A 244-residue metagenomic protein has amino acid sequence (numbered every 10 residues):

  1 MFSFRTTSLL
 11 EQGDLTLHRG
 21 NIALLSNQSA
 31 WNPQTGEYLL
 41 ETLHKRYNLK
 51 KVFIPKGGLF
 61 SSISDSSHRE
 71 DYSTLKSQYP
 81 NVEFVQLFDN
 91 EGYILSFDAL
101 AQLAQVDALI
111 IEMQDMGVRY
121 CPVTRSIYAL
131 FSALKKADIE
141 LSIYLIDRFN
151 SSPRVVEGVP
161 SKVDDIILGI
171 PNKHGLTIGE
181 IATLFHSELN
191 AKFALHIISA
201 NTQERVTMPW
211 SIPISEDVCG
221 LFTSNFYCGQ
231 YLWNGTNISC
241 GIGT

Functional and structural regions predicted by a protein language model:
M1-N48: N-terminal phosphate-binding or glycine-rich loops at protein starts, especially the Walker A/P-loop of NTPases
Q28-N32, K56-F60, E91-G92, D115-R119 (+1 more regions): Solvent-exposed loop/turn segments at secondary-structure junctions within structured extracellular/periplasmic domains
N48-G57, L145-I146: Short internal beta-strands
G57-S73: N-terminal, Lys/Arg-enriched amphipathic/low-complexity engagement segments that precede the first folded domain
H68-Q105, V118: Glycine-rich oxoanion-binding loops at beta->alpha junctions
I111-I178: Active-site histidine-anchored catalytic micro-motif
K162-N234: Conserved anion/nucleotide-ligand pocket segment
Q230-T244: Phosphate-binding and adjacent anionic-ligand microenvironments
